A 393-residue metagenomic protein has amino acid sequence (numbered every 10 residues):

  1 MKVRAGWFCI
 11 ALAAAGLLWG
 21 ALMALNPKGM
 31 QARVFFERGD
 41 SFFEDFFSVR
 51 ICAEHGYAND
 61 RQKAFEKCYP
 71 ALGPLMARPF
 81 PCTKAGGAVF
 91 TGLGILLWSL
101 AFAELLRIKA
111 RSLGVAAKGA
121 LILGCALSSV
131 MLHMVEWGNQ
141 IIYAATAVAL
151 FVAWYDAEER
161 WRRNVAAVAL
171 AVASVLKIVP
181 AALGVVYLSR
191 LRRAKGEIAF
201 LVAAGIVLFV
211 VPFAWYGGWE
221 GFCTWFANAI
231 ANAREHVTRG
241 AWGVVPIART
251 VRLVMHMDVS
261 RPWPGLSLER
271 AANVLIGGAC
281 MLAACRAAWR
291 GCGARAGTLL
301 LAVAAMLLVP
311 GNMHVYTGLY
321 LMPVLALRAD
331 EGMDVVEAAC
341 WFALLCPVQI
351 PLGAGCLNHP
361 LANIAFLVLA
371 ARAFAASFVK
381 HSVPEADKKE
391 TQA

Functional and structural regions predicted by a protein language model:
K2-E158, R162-N164, L191-Y316, M322: Primarily membrane-embedded glycan-assembly and transfer machineries that use lipid-linked glycans
E104, T146-A157, V186-R190, M322-V335 (+1 more regions): Transmembrane alpha-helices and membrane-interface helical segments of multi-pass integral membrane enzymes
R163-L188, L301-V309: Membrane-interface alpha helices of multi-pass inner-membrane proteins
A167-L170, G221-W225, G318-P323, A338-F342 (+1 more regions): A cytosolic-side transmembrane-helix exit/cap motif
L183-V185, Y316-L319: A short secondary-structure junction signal
L327-A393: Aromatic-enriched
